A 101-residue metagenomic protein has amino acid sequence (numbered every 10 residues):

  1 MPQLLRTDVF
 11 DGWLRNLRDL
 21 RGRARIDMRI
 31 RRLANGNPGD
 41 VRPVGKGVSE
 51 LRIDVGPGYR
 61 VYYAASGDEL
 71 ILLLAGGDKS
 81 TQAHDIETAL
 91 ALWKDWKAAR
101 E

Functional and structural regions predicted by a protein language model:
M1-G58, S66-I71, D78-E101: Basic, Lys/Arg-enriched alpha-helical interface segments
